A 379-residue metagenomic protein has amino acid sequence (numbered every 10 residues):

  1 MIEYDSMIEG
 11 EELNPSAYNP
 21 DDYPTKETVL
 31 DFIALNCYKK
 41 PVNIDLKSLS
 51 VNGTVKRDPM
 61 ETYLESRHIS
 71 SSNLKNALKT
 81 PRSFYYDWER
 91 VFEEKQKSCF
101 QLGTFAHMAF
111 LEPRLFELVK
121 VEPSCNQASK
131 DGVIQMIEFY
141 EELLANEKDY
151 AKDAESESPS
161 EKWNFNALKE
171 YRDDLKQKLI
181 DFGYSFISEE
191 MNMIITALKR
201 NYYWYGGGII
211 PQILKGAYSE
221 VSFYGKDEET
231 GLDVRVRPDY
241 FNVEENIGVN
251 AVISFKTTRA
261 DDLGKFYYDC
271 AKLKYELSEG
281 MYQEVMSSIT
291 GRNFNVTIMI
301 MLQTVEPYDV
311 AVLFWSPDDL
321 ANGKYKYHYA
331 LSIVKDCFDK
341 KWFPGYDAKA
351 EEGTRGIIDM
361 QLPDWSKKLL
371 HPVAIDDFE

Functional and structural regions predicted by a protein language model:
I2-L46, E147-D149, A271-L273, M281-E379: Metal-dependent nuclease catalytic regions and adjoining charged, substrate-binding loops involved in nucleic-acid end
I2-V236: Metal-dependent nuclease catalytic cores that hydrolyze phosphodiester bonds in DNA/RNA, characterized by
G53-E61, D153, G206, E228-E229 (+3 more regions): Intrinsically disordered, low-complexity coil segments
L102, E190-I194, S278, G323-A330: Alpha-helical structural motif
E112, L118, E122, A128-D131 (+8 more regions): Generic alpha-helix signal with a bias toward terminal, lower-confidence helices and secondary-structure junctions
A167-R200, S219, V252-D269, R355-D377: Extended, compositionally biased low-complexity polar/Lys-Gly-rich tracts and adjacent boundary/linker regions are
L214-H328: Mg2+/Mn2+-dependent nuclease catalytic core
